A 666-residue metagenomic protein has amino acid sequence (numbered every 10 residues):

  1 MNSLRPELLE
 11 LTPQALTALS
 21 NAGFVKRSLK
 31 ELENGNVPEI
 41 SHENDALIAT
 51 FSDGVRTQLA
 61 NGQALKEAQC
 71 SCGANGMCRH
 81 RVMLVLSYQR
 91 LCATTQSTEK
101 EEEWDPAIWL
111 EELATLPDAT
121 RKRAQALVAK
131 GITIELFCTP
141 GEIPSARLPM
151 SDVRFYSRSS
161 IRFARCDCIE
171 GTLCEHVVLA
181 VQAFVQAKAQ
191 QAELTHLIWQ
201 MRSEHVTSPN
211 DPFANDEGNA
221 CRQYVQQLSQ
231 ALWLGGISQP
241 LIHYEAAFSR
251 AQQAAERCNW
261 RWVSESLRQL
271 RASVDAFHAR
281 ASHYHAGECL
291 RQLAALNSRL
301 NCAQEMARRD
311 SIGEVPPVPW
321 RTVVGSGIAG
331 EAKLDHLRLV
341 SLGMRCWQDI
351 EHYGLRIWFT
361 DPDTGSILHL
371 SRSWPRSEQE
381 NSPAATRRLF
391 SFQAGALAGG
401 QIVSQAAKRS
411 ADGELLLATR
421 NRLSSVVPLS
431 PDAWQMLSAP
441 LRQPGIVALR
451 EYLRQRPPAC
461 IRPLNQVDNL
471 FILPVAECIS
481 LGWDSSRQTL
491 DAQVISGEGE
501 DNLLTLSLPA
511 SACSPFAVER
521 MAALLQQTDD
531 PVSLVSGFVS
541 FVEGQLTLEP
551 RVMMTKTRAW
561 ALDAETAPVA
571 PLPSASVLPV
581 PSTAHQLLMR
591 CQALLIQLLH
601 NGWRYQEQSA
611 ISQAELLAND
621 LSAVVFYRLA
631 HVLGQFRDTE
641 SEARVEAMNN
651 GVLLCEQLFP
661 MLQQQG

Functional and structural regions predicted by a protein language model:
M1-G666: Long, low-complexity, compositionally biased intrinsically disordered regions
